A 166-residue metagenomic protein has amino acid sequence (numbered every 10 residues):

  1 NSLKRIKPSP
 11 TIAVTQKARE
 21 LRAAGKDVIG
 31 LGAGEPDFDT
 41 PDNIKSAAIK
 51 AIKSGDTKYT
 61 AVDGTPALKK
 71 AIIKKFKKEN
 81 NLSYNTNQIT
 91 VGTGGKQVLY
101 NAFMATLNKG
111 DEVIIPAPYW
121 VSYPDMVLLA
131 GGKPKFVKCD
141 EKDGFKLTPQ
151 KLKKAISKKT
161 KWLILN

Functional and structural regions predicted by a protein language model:
K4-G94, N101: N-terminal small-domain helix-loop-helix segment of the aminotransferase-like
K17, A102, K151-A155: CheY-like receiver
D27, D111-E112, K133, K159-W162: Structural signature of beta-strand start/N-cap positions in the alpha/beta core of ABC transporter nucleotide-binding
G30, V91, I115, F136-K138: Structural signal for conserved beta-strand scaffold positions within catalytic alpha/beta enzyme cores
S83-I89, K109-E112, K158-K159: Short acidic capping loops at alpha-helix termini that bridge into adjacent secondary structure
A105-V127: Conserved PLP-anchoring active-site segment centered on the Schiff-base-forming lysine
L129-K135: A short helix-loop-beta submotif of the ANL/AMP-binding
K135, D140-N166: Active-site phosphate-binding strand-loop segment of PLP-dependent enzymes
